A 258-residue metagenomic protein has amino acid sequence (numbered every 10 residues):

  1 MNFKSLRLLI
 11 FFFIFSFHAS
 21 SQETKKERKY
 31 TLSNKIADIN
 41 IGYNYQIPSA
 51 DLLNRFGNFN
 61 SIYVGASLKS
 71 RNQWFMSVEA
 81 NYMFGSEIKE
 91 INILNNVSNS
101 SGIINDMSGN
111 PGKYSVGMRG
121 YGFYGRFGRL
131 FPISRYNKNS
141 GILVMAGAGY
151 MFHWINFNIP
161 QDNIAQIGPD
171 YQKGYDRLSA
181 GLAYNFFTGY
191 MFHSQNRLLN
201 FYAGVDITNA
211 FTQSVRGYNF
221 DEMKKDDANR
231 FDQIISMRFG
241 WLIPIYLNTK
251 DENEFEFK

Functional and structural regions predicted by a protein language model:
F11-S20: Hydrophobic h-region of N-terminal signal peptides that target proteins for export in Gram-negative bacteria
Q22-R71, F75, G240, P244 (+1 more regions): Short glycine/proline- and aromatic-enriched beta-strand/turn motifs that initiate or cap beta-hairpins
E23-I36, N72-Q73, I133-G141, H193-F201 (+1 more regions): Short loop/turn motifs that connect adjacent beta-strands in outer-membrane beta-barrel proteins
K35, N58-I62, G117-F123, S140 (+3 more regions): Residues that define the transmembrane beta-barrel architecture of outer-membrane proteins
I41-Y43, V64-L68, A80-Y82, F123-R129 (+4 more regions): Residues on the lipid-exposed face of transmembrane beta-strands in outer-membrane beta-barrel proteins
Q46-P48, M83-E87, L130-P132, G149-I155 (+3 more regions): Structural signature of outer-membrane beta-barrel domains
A50-R55, I88-G120, H153-G181, T212-S236: Extracellular/periplasm-exposed beta-strand and loop segments of Gram-negative cell-envelope proteins, dominated by
F186, F192-K258: Predominantly the C-terminal beta-signal and adjacent terminal strand-loop region of outer-membrane beta-barrel
